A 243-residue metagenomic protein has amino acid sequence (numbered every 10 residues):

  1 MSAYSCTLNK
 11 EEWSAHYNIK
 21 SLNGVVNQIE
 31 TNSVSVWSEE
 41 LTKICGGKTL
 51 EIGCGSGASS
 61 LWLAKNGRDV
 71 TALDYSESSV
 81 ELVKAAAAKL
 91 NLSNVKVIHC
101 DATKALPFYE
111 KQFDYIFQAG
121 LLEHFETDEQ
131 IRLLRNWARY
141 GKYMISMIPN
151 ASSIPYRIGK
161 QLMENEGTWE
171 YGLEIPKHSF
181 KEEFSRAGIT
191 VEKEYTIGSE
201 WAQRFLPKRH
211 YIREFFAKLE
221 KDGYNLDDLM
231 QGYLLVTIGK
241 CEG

Functional and structural regions predicted by a protein language model:
M1-E110, Y115-A119, L134: Conserved N-terminal segment of class I S-adenosyl-L-methionine
R68, K142, I189: Short phosphate-binding/catalytic loops that engage adenosine nucleotides
V97, K193-G243: A C-terminal cap/extension of S-adenosyl-L-methionine-dependent methyltransferases that defines the acceptor-substrate
E123, P149-A151, T196: Histidine-centered beta-alpha loop that forms part of the nucleotide-sugar donor binding/catalytic region in diverse
F125-N136: A short, conserved alpha-helix within the catalytic core of class I
G141-P149: Conserved beta-strand signature within the Rossmann-like core of class I S-adenosyl-L-methionine
P149-Y171: Short, glycine-/aromatic-enriched active-site segment of Class I SAM-dependent methyltransferases
Y171-G188: Short alpha-helix
